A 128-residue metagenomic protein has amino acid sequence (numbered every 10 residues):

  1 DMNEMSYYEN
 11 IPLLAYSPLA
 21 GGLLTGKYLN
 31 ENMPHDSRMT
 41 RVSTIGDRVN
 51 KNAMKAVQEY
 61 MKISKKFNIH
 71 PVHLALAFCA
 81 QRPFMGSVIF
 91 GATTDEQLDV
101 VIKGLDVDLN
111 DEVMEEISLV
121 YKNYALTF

Functional and structural regions predicted by a protein language model:
N3-I63: Glycine-rich, positively charged active-site loop/lid region within alpha/beta enzyme cores that binds and organizes
P18, R48-D106: Conserved short secondary-structure transition element at the edge of the structured enzyme core that lines
G26, A77-F78, R82, I117-V120: Short acidic/histidine-centered micro-motifs embedded in hydrophobic/aromatic stretches that mark compact functional
Y28-L29, K103-D106, K122: A generic structural signal for secondary-structure junctions that act as hinges or helix/strand caps at the edges
N30, Q97-I102, E115-E116: Short alpha-helical linear motifs
D108-F128: Extended hydrophobic/aromatic segments used for targeting, binding, or gating
